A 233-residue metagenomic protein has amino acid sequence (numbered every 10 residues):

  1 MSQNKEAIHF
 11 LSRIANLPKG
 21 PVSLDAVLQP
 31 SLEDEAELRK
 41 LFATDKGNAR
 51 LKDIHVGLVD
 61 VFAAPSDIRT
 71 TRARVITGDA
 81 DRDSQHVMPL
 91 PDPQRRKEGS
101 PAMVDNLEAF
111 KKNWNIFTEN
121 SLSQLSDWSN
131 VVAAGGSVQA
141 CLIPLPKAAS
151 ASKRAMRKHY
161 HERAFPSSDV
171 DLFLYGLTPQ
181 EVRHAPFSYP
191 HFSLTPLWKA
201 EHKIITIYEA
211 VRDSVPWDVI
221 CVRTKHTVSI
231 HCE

Functional and structural regions predicted by a protein language model:
M1-E233: Catalytic cores of the polymerase beta-like nucleotidyltransferase superfamily and closely associated nucleotide
